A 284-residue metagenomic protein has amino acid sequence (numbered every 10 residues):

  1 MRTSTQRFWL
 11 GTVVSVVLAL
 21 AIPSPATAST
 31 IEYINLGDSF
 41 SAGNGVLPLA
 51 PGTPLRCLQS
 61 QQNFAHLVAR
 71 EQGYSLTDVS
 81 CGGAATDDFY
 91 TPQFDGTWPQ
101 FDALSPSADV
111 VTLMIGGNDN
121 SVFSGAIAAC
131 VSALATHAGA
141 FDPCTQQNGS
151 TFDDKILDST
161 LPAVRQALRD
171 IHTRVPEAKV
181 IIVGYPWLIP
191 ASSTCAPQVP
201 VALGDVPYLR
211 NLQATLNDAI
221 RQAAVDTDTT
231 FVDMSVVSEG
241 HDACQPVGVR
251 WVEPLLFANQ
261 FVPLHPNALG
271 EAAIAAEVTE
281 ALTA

Functional and structural regions predicted by a protein language model:
M1-A28: Secretory targeting and sorting signals
I22-I34, Q93-T112, V164-K179, T279-L282: Short amphipathic alpha-helices and their capping/turn segments at secondary-structure boundaries
S29-G82, F101-D102, C130-T136: Serine-esterase "nucleophile elbow" of acetyl-processing enzymes
E32-G37, S41, S75-S80, D109-I115 (+3 more regions): Structural recognition of the beta-strand scaffold that forms the well-ordered cores of secreted hydrolase catalytic
N44, F94-I156, W187: Oxyanion-hole/transition-state-stabilizing segment in secreted/luminal serine hydrolases and related acyltransferases
L67-S75, P162-I181, T215-D233: A structural motif corresponding to the C-terminal end of an alpha-helix and its immediate exit/capping segment
A84-F101, A243-A258: Charged, often glycine-rich, active-site loop that binds/positions anionic groups
P186-A284: Catalytic His-Asp segment of secreted/periplasmic serine-dependent ester chemistry enzymes
